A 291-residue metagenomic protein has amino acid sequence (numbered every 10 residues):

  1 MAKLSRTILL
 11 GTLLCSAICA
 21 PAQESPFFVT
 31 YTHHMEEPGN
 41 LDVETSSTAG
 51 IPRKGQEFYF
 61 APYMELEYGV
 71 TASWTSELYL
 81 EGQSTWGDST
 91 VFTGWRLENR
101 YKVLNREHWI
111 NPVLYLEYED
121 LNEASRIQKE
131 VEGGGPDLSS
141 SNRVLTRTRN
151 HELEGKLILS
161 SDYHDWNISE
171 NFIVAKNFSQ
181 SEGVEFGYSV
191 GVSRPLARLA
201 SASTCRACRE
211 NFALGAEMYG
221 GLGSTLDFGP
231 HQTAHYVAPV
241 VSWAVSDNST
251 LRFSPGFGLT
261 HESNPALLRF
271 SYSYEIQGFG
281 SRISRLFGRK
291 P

Functional and structural regions predicted by a protein language model:
M1-I8: Bacterial N-terminal signal peptides that target proteins for export
G11-L14: Short, linear, compositionally biased motifs with a strong N-terminal bias
A17-C19: N-terminal signal peptide c-region/cleavage motif recognized by signal peptidases
A22-P291: Transmembrane beta-barrel domains of Gram-negative outer membranes and organellar outer membranes
